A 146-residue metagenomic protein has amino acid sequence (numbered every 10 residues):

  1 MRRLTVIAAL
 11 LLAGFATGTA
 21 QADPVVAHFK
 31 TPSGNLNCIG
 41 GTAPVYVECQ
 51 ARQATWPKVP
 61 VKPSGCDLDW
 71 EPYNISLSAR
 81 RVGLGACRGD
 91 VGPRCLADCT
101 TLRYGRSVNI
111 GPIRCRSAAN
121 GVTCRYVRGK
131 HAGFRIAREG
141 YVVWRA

Functional and structural regions predicted by a protein language model:
M1-A22: Secretory targeting and sorting signals
A22-H28: Cleaved targeting-peptide boundary
F29-S33, T42, V108, S117: Short, surface-exposed loop/turn motifs at beta-strand boundaries within globular domains
G34-E48: N-terminal targeting signals for Sec/Tat export/insertion, comprising classic cleavable signal peptides
Y46-L102, R135-A146: A low-complexity, Ser/Thr/Gly/Pro-enriched, surface-exposed linker/loop concept that marks segments flanking
R52-Q53, I110, V127: A motif-centric signal for short, conserved binding hotspots located in accessible loops or intrinsically disordered
G92-T123: Acidic, glycine-rich flexible loop segments
R116, G121-A146: Extracellular glycan/ECM-engagement signal in secreted proteins
